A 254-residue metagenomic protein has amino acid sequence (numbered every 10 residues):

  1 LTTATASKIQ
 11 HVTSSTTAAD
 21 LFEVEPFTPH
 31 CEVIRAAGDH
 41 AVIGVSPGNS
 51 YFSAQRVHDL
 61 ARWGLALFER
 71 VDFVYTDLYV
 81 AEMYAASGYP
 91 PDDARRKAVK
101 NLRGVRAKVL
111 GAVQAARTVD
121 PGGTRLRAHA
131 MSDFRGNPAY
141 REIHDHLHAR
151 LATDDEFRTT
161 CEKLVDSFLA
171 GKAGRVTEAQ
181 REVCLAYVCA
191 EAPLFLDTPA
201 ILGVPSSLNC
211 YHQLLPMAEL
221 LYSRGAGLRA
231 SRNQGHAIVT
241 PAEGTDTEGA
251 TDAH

Functional and structural regions predicted by a protein language model:
L1-H254: Compositional signal for N-terminal targeting/processing segments
